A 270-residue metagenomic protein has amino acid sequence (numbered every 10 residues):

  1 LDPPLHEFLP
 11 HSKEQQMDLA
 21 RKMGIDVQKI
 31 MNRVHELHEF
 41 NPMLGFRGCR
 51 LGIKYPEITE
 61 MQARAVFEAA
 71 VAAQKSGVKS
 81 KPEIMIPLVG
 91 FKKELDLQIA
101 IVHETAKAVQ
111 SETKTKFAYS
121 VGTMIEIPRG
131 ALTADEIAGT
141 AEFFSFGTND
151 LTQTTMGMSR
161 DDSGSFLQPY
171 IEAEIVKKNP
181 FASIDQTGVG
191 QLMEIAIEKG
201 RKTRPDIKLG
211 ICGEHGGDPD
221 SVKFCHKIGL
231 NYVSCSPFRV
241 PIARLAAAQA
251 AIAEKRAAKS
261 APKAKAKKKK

Functional and structural regions predicted by a protein language model:
L1-K270: Conserved alpha/beta-domain cores
